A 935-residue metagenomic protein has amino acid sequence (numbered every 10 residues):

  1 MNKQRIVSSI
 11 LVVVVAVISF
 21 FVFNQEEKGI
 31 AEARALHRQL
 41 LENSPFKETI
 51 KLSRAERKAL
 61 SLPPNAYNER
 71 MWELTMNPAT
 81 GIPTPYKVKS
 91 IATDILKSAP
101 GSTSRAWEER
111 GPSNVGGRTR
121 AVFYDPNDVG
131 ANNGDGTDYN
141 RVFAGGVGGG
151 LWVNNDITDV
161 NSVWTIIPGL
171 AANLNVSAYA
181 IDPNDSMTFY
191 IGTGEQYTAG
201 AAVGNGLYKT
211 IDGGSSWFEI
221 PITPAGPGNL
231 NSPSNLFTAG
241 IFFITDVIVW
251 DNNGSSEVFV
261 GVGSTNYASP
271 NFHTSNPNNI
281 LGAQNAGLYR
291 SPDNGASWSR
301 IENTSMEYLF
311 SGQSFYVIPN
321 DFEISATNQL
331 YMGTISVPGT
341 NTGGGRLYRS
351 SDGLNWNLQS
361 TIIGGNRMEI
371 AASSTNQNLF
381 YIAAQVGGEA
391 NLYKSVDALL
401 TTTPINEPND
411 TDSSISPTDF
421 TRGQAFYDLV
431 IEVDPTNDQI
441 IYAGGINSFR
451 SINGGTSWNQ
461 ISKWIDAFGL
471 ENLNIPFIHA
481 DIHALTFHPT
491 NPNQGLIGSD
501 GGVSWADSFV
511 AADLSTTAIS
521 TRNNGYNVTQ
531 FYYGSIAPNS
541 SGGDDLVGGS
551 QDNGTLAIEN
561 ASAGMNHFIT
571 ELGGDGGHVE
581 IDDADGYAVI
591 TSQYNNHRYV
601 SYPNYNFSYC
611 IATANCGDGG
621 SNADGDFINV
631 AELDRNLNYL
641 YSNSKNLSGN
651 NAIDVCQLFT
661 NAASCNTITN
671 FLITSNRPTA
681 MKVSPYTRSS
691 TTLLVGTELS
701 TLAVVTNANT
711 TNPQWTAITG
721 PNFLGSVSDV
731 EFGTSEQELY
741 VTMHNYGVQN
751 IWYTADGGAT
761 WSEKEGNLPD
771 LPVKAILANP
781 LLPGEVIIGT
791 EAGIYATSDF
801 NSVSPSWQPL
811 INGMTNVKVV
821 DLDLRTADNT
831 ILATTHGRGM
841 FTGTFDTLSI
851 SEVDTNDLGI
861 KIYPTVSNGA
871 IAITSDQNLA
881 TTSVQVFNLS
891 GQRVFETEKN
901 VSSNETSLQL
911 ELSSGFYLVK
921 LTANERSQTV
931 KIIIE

Functional and structural regions predicted by a protein language model:
M1-L11: N-terminal Sec-pathway targeting helices
V7, I461, K764, S806 (+4 more regions): Terminal low-complexity, poorly structured segments
S9-F20: Hydrophobic membrane-insertion alpha-helices, especially the h-region of bacterial N-terminal signal peptides
S19-I30: Membrane-interface motif at the C-terminal end of an N-terminal transmembrane signal
G29-D846: Beta-propeller blade termini and top-face loops
V853-E935: C-terminal outer-membrane/trafficking sorting elements
